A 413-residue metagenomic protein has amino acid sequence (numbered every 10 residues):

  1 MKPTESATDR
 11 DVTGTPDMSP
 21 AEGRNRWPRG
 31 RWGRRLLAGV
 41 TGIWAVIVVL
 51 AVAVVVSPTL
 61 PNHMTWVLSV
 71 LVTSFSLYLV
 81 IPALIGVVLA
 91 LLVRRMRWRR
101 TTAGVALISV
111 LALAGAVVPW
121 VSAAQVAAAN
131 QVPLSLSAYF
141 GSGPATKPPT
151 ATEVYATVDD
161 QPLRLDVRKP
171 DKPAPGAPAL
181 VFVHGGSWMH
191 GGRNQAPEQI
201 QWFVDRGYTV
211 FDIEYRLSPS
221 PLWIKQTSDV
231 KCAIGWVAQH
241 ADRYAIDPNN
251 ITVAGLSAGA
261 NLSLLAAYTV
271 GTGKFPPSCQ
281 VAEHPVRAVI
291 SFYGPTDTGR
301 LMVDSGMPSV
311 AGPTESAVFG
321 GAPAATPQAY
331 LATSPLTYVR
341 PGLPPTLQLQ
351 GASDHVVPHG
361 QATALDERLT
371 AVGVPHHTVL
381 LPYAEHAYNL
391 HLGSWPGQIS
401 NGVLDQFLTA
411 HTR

Functional and structural regions predicted by a protein language model:
I43-A90: Membrane-embedded alpha-helical segments of integral membrane proteins
T59-L60, L349, G360-R413: C-terminal catalytic histidine-bearing segment of alpha/beta-hydrolase fold enzymes
P61-M64, R300-Y338, P344: Mobile cap/lid helix-loop segments that gate and shape the active-site cleft of serine hydrolases
N62-Y78, Q125-P175: N-terminal cap/lid segment of alpha/beta-hydrolase-fold proteins
F75, G191-I200, F211-P248, H391-I399: Catalytic nucleophile-loop/oxyanion-hole region of alpha/beta-hydrolase and closely related hydrolase-like folds
P175-G186: Short beta-strand element of the alpha/beta-hydrolase
G235-D304: Primarily recognizes the serine-hydrolase "nucleophile elbow" in alpha/beta-hydrolase and SGNH/GDSL folds
G342, Q348-Q350, D354: Short beta-strand/loop motif that positions the catalytic acidic residue of the alpha/beta-hydrolase fold
